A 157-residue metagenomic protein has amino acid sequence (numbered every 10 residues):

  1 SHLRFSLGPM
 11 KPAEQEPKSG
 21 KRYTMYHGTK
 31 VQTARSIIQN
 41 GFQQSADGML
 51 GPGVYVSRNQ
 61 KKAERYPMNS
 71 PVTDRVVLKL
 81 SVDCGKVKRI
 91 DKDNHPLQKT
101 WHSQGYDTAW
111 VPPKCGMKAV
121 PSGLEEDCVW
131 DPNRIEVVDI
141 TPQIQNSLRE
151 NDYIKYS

Functional and structural regions predicted by a protein language model:
S1-P52, M68-N69, G85-K86, D152 (+1 more regions): ADP-ribose/NAD+-binding catalytic cleft of ART/PARP-like enzymes
E16-P17, P71-S157: Active-site and NAD+-binding cores of ADP-ribose-processing enzymes
I38-Q39, R58-V72: Short active-site loop/helix that positions an aromatic residue
